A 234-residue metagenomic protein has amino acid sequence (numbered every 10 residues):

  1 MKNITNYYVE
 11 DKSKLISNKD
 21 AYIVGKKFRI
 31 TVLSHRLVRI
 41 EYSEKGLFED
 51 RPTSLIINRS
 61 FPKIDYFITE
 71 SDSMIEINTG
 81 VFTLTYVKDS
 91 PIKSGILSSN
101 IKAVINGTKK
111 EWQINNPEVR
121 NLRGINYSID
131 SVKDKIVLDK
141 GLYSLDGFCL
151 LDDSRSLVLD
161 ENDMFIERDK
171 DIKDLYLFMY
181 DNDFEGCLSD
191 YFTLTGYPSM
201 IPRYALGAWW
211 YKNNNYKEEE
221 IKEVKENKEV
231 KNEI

Functional and structural regions predicted by a protein language model:
M1-T5, E10-S13, L47-D50, I56-I57 (+3 more regions): N-terminal start-of-chain detector that recognizes signal peptides and the immediate post-cleavage beginning
K2-N3, Y8-V9, L33-D72: A low-complexity, Ser/Thr/Gly/Pro-enriched, surface-exposed linker/loop concept that marks segments flanking
E10, K14-R29, L33-R39: N-terminal-proximal low-complexity accessory segments that begin disordered and transition into the first
K14-S17, Y22-V24, S60-P62, T69-S71 (+1 more regions): Residues that act as N-cap/strand-start positions at coil-to-secondary-structure junctions
S17-K19, K26-F28, D65, V137-D139 (+1 more regions): Generic recognition of flexible, low-complexity loop/linker segments
F67-N213, I221-K222: Catalytic and substrate-binding clefts that recognize carbohydrates or anionic sugar/phosphate headgroups
E220-I234: Catalytic domains of carbohydrate-active enzymes, especially glycoside hydrolases
